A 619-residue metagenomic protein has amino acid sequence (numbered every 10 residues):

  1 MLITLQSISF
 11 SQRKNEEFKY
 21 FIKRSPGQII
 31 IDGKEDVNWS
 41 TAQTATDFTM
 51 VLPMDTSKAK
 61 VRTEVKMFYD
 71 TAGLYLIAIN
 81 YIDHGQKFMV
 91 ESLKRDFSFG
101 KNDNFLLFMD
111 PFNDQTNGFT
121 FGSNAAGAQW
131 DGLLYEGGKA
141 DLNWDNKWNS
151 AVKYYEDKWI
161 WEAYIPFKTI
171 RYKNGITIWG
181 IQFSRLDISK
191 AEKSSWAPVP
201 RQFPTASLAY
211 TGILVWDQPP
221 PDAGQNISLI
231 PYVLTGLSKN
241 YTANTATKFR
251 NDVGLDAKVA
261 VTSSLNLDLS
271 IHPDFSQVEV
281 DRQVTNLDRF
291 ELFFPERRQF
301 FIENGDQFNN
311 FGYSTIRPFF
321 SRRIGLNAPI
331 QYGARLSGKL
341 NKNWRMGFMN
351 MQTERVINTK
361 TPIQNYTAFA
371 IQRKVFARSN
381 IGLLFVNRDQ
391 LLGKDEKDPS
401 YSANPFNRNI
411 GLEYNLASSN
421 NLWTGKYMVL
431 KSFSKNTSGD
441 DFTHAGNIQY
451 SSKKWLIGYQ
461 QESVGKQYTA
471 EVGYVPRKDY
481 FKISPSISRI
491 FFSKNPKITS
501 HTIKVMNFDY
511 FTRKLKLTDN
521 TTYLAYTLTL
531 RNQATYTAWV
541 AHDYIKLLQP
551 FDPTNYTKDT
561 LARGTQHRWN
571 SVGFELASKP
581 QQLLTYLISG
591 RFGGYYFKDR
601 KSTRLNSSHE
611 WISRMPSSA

Functional and structural regions predicted by a protein language model:
M1-E17: Bacterial Sec-dependent N-terminal signal peptides
Q12-K374, S379-L383: Structural preference for beta-rich elements and adjacent junctions enriched in aromatics
P53-D55, A151, D217-P219, Y241-T245 (+13 more regions): Outer-membrane beta-barrel proteins
E64, N104-L106, I160, S228 (+12 more regions): Membrane-embedded beta-strand positions in outer-membrane beta-barrel channels/transporters
D83, L186-I188, G236-S238, D274-V278 (+11 more regions): Structural signature of outer-membrane beta-barrel domains
E91, L134-E136, S194-W196, Y241-A246 (+8 more regions): Outer-membrane beta-barrel translocator domains and adjoining extracellular loop/strand segments of Gram-negative
D222-D268, Y366-S434, N495, S500-V505 (+2 more regions): Surface-exposed extracellular loop regions of Gram-negative outer-membrane beta-barrel proteins
P329-Q331, S337, P405-F406, N420-R604 (+3 more regions): Exposed, low-structure sequence patches enriched in small/polar residues
